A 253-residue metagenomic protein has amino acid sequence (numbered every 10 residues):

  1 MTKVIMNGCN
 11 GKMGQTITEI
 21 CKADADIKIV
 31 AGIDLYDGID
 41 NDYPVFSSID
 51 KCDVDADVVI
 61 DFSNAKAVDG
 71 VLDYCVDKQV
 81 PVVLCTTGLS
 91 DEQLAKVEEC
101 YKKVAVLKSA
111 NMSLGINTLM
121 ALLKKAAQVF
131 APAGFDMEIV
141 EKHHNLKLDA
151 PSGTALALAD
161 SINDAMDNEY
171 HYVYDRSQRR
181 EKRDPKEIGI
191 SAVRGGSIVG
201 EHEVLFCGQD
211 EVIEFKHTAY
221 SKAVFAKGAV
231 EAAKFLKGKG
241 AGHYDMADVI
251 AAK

Functional and structural regions predicted by a protein language model:
M1-V4: Extreme N-terminal starter segment of soluble prokaryotic enzymes
N7, K12-D50, A133-K253: C-terminal substrate-binding/catalytic lobe of Rossmann-fold NAD(P)-dependent oxidoreductases
I29, V45, V82-V83, V106: Hydrophobic beta-strand scaffold residues
V59-I60: N-terminal Rossmann-like NAD(P) cofactor-binding module of classical short-chain dehydrogenase/reductase
S63-N64, T87, A192-R194: Short glycine-/small-residue-rich Rossmann-like dinucleotide-binding loops
D73, D77, T86-V106, N117: Rossmann-fold NAD(P)-binding glycine/threonine-rich loop
P81, K96-S113, F130, F135-D136: Rossmann-fold dehydrogenase core element
T118-G134, A150: Rossmann-like NAD(P)H-binding beta-loop-alpha module
